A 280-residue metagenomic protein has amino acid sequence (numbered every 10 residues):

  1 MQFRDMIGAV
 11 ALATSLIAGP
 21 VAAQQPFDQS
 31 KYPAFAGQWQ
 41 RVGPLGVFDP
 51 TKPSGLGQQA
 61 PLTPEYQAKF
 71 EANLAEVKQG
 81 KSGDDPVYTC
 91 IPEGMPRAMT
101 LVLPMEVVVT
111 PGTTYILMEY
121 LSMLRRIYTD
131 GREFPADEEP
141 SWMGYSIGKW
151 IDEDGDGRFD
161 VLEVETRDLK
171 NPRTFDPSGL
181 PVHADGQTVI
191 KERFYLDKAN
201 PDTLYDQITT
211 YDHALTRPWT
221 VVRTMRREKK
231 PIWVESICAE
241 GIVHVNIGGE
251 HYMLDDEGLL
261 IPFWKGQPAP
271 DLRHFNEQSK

Functional and structural regions predicted by a protein language model:
Q2-G8, A13, G19-K280: Hydrophobic small-molecule pocket/channel-lining residues, especially in calycin-type beta-barrels
